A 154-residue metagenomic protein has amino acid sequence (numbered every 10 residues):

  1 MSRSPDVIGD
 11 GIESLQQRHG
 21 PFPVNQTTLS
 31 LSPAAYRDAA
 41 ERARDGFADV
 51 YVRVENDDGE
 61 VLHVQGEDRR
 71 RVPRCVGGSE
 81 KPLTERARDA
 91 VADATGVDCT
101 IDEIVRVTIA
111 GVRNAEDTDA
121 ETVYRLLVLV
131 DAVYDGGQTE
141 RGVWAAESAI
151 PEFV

Functional and structural regions predicted by a protein language model:
S2-R53: Acidic, metal-coordinating catalytic segment for phosphate/diphosphate chemistry, firing primarily on the Nudix
P5, G9-I12, D98-I101, E147: Intrinsically disordered, low-complexity regions
F22-T27, A34, G77-G78, D98-I104: N-terminal start-of-chain detector that recognizes signal peptides and the immediate post-cleavage beginning
Q26, P33, V76, G111-R113 (+2 more regions): Solvent-exposed, flexible loop/coil residues
F47, D98-T100, V105-V143: Active-site-adjacent beta-strand/loop module that shapes the phosphate/pyrophosphate-binding cleft
Y51-A94, F153: Conserved Nudix-box catalytic region and its N-terminal flanking loop in Nudix hydrolases and closely related
Q65-R70, D135-V154: Nudix hydrolase/Nudix homology domain
